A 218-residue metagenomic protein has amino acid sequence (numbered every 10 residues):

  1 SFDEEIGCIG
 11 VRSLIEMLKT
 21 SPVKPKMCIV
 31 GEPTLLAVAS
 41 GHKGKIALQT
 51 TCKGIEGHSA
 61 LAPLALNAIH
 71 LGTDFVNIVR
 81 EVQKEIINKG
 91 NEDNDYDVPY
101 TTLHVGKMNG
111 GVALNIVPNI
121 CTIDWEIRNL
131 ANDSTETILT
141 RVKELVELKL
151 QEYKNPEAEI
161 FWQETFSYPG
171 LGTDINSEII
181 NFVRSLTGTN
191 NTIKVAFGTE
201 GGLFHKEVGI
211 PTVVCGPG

Functional and structural regions predicted by a protein language model:
S1-K43: Acidic/histidine-rich catalytic neighborhood of metal-dependent amide-processing enzymes
T34, Q49-G218: Metal-dependent amide/peptide-bond hydrolase catalytic core, centered on the "pita-bread" metallohydrolase fold
